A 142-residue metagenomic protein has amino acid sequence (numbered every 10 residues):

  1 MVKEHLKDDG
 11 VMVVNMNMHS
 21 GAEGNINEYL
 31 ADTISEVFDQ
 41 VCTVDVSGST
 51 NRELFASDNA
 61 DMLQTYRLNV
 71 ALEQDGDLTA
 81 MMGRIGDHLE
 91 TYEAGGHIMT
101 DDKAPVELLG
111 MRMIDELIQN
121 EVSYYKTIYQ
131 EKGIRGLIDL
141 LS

Functional and structural regions predicted by a protein language model:
M1-D8: A short glycine-rich, Lys/Arg-flanked "PGG" loop and its adjoining helix->strand segment in the class I
K3, G24-D45: Conserved Class I S-adenosyl-L-methionine
D9-M16: Conserved beta-strand signature within the Rossmann-like core of class I S-adenosyl-L-methionine
G10, T33, A56-S57: Small-side-chain structural scaffolding
N17-G21: Short "lid" loop at the C-terminus of a central beta-strand within the Rossmann-like core of SAM-dependent
E23-G24, Y66: Short glycine-/acidic-enriched loop or helix-start segments at secondary-structure transitions that form or flank
Q40-S142: Soluble small-group transferase modules, centered on the S-adenosyl donor enzyme superfamily
